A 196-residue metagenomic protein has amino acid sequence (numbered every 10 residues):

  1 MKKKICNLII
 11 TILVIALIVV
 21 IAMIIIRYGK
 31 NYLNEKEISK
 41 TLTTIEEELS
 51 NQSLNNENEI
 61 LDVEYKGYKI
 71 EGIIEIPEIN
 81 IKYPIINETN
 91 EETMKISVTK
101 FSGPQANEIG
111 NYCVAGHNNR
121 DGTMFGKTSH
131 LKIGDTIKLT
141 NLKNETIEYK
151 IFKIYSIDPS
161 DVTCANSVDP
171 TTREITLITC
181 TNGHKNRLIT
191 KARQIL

Functional and structural regions predicted by a protein language model:
K4-L196: Solvent-exposed, non-transmembrane regions of membrane-associated and secreted proteins
